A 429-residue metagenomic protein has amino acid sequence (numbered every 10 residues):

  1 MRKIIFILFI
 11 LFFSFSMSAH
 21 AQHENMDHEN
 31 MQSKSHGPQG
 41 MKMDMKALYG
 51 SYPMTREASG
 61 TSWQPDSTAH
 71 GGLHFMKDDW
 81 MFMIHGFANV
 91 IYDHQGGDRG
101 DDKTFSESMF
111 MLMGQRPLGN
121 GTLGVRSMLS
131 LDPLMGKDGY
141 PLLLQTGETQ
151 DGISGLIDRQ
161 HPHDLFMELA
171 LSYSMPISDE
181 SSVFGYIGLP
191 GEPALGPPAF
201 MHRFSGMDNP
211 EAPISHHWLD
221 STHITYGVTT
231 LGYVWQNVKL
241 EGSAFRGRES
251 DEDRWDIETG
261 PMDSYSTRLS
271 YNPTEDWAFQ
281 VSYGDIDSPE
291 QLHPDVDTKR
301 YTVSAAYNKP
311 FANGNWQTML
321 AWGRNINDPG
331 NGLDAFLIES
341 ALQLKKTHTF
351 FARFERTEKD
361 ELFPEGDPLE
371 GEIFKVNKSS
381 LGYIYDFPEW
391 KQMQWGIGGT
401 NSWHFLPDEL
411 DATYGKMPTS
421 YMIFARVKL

Functional and structural regions predicted by a protein language model:
A21-F87, G100-D101, G114-G119, R126-M128: N-terminal periplasmic/intermembrane-space "pro-region" immediately following the signal or transit peptide
F82, G119-L123, D179-V183, N237-E241 (+4 more regions): Repeated loop/turn-to-beta-strand initiation elements of outer-membrane beta-barrel proteins
I84-G86, V125-S127, G185-I187, L231 (+10 more regions): Membrane-embedded beta-strand positions of outer-membrane beta-barrel proteins
A88-G96, L129-M135, L189-P193, W235-N237 (+8 more regions): Transmembrane beta-strands of outer-membrane beta-barrel pores
G114-L118, M175, G232-W235, Y271-P273 (+5 more regions): Residue-level signature of outer-membrane beta-barrel architecture
P133-L165, Y283-L292, N315-L337, T347 (+2 more regions): Outer-membrane beta-barrel translocator/channel fold
G136-S270: Surface-exposed coil loops of outer-membrane beta-barrel proteins
L381, G415-L429: Outer-membrane beta-barrel "beta-signal"
